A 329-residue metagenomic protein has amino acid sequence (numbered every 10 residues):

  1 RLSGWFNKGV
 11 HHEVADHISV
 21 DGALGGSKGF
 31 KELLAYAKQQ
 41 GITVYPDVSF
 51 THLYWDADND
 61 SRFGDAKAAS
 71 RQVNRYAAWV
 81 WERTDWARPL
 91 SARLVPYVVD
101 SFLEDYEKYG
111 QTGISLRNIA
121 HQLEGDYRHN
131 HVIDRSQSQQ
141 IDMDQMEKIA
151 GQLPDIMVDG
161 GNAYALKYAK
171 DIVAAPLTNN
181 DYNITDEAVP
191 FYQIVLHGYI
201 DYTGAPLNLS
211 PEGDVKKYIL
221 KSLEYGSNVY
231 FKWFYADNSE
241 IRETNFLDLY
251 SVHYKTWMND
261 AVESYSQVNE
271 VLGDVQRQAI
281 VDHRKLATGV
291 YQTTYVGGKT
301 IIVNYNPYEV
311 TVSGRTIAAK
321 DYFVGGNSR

Functional and structural regions predicted by a protein language model:
R1-N59, Q139-D144: Aromatic- and glycine-enriched glycan-recognition loops and surfaces that form the carbohydrate-binding subsites
F50-D58, F63-T112, N118-R329: Active-site-proximal substrate-binding groove within the catalytic cores of carbohydrate-active enzymes
